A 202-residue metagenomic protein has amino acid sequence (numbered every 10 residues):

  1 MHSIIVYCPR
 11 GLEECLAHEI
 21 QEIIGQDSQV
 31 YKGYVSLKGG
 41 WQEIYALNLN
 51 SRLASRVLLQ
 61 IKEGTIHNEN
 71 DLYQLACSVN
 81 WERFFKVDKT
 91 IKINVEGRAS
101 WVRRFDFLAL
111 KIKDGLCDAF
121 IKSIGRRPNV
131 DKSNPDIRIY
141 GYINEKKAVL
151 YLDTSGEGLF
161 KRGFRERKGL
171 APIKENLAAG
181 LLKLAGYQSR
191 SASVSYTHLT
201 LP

Functional and structural regions predicted by a protein language model:
M1-P135: Non-catalytic nucleic-acid substrate-recognition regions in nucleic-acid-modifying enzymes
P9-L12, G39, N48, I143 (+1 more regions): S-adenosyl-L-methionine
A17-I24, V95, I124, D136-I137 (+2 more regions): Catalytic machinery of carbohydrate-active enzymes, primarily nucleotide-sugar-dependent glycosyltransferases
V87, S189-R190: Residue-level preference for short coil/turn positions at secondary-structure junctions
R190-Y196: Conserved class I S-adenosyl-L-methionine
T197-P202: Conserved small/polar residues in nucleotide/adenosyl-binding loops
